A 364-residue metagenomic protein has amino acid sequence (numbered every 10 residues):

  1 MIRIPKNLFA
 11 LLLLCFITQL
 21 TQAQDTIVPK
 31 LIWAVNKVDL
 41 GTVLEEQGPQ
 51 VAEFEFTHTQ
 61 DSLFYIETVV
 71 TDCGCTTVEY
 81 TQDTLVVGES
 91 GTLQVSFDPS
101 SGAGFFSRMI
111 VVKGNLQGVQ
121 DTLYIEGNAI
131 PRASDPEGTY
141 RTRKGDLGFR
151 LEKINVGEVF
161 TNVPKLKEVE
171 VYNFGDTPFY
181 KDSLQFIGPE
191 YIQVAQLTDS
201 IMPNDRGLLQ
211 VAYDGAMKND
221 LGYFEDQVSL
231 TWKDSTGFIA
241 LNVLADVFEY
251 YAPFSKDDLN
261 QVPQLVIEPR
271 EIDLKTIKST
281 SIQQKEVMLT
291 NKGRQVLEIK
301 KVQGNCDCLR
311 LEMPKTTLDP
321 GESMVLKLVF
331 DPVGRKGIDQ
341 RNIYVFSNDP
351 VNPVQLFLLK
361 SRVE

Functional and structural regions predicted by a protein language model:
M1-P29: Bacterial Sec-dependent N-terminal signal peptides
A23-Q50, E55, T59-Q60, L116-E168 (+4 more regions): Long, low-complexity ectodomains and other extracytoplasmic segments of secretory-pathway proteins
Q47-E53, S100-M109, T161-E168, A216-V228 (+2 more regions): Short, solvent-exposed loop/turn segments enriched in Ser/Thr/Gly
Q60-T92, D176-R206, R294-S323: Surface-exposed binding patches on compact interaction domains or structured appendages
L93-S101, L209-M217, L326-G334: Short, hydrophobic beta-strand segments
D98, V111-Q117, D214, T231-S235 (+2 more regions): Beta-strand-rich extracellular modules
Q284-K292, L297-G304, L309-N348, N352-E364: C-terminal soluble interaction/assembly domains
